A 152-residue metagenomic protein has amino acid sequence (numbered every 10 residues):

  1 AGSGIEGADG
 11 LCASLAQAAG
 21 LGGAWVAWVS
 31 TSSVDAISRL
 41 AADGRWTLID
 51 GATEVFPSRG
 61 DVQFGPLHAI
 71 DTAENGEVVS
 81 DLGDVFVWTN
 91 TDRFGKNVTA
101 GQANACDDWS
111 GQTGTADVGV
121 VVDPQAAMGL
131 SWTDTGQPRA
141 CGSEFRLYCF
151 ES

Functional and structural regions predicted by a protein language model:
A1-S152: Secreted/extracellular ectodomain signature
